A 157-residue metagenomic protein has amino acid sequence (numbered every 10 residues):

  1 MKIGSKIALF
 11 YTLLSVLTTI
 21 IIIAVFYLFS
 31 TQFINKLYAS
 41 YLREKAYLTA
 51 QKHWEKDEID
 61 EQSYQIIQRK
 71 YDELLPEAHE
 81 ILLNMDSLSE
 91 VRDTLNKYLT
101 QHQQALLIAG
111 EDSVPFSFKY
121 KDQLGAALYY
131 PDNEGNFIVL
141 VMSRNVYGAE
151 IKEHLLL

Functional and structural regions predicted by a protein language model:
M1-L82, D86: Juxtamembrane segments flanking the first transmembrane helix of membrane-anchored signal-transduction proteins
S40, T100-L156: Extracytoplasmic
D86-S89, G135: Detector for glycine-centered tight turns/loop "hinges" at secondary-structure junctions
R92-D93, Y129: Short amphipathic beta-strand/extended segments with alternating polar/hydrophobic composition
